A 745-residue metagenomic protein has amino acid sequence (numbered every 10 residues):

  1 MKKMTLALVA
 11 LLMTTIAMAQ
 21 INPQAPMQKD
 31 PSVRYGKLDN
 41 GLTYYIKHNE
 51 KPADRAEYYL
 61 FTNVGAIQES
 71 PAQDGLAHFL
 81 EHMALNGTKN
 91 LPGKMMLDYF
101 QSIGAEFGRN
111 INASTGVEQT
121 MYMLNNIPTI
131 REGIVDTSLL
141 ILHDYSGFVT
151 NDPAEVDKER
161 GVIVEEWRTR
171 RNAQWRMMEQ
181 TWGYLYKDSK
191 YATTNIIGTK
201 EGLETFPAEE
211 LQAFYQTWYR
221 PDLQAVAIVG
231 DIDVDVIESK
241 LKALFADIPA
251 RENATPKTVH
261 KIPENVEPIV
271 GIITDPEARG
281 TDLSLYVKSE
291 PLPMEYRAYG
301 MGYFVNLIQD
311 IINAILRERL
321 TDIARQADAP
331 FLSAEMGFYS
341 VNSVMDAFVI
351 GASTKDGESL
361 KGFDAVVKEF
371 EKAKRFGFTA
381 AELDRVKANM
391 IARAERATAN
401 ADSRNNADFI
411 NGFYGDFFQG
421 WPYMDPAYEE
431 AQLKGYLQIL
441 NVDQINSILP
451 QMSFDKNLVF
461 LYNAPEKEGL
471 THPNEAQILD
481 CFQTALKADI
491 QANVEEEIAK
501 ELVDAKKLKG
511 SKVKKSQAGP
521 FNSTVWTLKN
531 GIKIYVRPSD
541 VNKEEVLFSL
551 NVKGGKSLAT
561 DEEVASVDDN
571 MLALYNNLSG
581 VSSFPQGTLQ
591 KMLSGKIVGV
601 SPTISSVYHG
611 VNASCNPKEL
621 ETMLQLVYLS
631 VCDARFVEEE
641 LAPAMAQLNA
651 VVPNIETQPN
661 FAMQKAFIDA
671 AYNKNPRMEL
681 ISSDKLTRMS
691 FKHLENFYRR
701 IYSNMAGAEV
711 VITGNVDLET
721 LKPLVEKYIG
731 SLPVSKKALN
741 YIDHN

Functional and structural regions predicted by a protein language model:
M1-M4, A19: Positively charged n-region of N-terminal signal peptides that target proteins for export
T14-I16: N-terminal signal peptide c-region/cleavage motif recognized by signal peptidases
A19-I46, D233-L307, I312-T321, R325 (+6 more regions): Proteolytic maturation boundary segments
Y45-K47, P52-E69, G75-A77, K94-D144 (+10 more regions): M16 family metallopeptidases and their MPP-like homologs
L76-A84, I312, N570: Active-site His/Glu-centered metal-binding helix of metallohydrolases
L142-N151, L244-E252, K368-F378, L629-F636 (+1 more regions): A common structural junction motif
G147, A154-L223, A227-F245, P249-G280 (+5 more regions): Hydrophobic, small-residue-rich alpha-helical packing segments that form membrane-like cores
R160, L211-K242, K456-L458, K665 (+1 more regions): Non-catalytic, conformational "gating/processing" segments within enzyme and secreted inhibitor domains
